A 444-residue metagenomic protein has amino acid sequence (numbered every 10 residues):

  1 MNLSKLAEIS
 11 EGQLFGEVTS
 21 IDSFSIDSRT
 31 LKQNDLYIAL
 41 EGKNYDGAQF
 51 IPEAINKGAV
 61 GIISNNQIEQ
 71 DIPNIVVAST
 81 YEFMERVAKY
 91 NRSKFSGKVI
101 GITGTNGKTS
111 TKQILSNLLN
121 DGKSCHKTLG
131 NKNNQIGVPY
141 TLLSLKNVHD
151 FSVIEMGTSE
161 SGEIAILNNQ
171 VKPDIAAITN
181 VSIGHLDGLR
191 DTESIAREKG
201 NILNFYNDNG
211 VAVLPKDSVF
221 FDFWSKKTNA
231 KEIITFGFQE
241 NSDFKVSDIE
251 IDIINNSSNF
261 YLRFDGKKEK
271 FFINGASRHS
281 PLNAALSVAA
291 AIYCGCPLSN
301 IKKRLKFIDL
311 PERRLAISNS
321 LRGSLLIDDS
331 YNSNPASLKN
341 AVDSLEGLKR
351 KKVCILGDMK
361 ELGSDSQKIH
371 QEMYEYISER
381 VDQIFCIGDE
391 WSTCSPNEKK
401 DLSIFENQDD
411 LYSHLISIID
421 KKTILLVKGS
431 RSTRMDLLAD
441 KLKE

Functional and structural regions predicted by a protein language model:
N2-T103, S110-N117, D121, I136 (+5 more regions): Short, basic phosphate-binding NTP loop
L3, S64-D71, I175-L326, R350 (+3 more regions): Acidic, Mg2+-coordinating active-site environments of NTP-dependent enzymes
K5-S10, E82-K216, F220-A230, C294 (+4 more regions): Phosphate-binding loop of NTP-binding sites
F15-F24, E82-E85, N133-I136, M156-S161 (+5 more regions): Short gly/ser/thr-rich secondary-structure transition/capping motifs
N44, L310-P311, S330-K400, I404 (+1 more regions): Active-site beta-alpha connecting loops in nucleotide-dependent enzymes
I51, I164, K199, V342 (+1 more regions): Generic hydrophobic/aromatic pocket-lining and core-packing "Φ" positions
I102, E312-R314, S432, D436-L438: ATP-dependent carboxylate/acyl-activation modules
